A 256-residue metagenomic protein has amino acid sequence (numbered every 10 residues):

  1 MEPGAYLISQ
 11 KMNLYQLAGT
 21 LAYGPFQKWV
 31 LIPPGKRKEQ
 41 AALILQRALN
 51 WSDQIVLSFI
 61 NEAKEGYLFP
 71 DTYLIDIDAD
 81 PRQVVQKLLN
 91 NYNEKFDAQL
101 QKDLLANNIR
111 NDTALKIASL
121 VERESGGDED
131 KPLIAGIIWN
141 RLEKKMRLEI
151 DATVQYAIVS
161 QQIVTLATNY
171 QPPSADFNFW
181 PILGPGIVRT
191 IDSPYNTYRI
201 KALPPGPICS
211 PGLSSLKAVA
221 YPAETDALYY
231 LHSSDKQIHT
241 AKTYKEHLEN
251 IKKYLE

Functional and structural regions predicted by a protein language model:
E2-W29, P33-A48: Membrane-embedded segments
Y6, F59-N61: Short linear loop/turn motifs
A18, L31, A42-W51, N61-E256: Bacterial extracytoplasmic/cell-wall-associated proteins, especially those involved in peptidoglycan
Q54-S58: Short beta-strand elements
